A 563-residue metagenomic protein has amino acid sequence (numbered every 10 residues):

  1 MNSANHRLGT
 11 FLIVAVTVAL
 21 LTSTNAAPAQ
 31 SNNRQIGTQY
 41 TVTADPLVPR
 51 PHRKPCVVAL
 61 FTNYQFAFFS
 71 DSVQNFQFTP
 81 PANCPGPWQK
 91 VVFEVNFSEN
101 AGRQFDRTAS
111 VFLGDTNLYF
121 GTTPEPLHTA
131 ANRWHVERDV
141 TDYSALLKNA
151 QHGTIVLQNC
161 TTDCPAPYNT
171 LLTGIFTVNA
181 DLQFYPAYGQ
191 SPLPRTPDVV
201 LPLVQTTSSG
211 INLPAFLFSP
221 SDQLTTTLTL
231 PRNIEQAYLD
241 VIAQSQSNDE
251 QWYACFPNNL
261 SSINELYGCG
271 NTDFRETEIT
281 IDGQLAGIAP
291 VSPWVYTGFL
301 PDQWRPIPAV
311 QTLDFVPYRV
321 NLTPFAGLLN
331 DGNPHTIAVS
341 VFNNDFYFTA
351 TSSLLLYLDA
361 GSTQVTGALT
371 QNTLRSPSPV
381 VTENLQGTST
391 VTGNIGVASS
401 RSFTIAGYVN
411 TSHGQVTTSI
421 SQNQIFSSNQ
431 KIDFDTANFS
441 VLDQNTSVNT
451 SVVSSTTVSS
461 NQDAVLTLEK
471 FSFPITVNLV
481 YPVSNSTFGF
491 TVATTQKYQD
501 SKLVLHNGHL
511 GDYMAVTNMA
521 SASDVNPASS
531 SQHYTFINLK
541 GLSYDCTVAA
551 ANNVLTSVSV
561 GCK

Functional and structural regions predicted by a protein language model:
N2-L12: Bacterial N-terminal signal peptides that target proteins for export
A4, T227-P231, C269, A326-L328: A general structural signal for short secondary-structure junctions and capping/turn motifs
F11-A19: Sec-dependent N-terminal signal peptides
V18-A26: C-terminal segment of classical bacterial N-terminal signal peptides
Q30-W88, N96-V199, I242-S245, W252-Q364 (+2 more regions): Beta-strand-rich ligand-recognition modules
N83-V92, L230-Y238, D249: Extended extracellular/luminal ectodomain segments enriched in beta-structured repeat modules
T161-A237, A360-A406, N410: Flexible, low-complexity coil/linker segments
